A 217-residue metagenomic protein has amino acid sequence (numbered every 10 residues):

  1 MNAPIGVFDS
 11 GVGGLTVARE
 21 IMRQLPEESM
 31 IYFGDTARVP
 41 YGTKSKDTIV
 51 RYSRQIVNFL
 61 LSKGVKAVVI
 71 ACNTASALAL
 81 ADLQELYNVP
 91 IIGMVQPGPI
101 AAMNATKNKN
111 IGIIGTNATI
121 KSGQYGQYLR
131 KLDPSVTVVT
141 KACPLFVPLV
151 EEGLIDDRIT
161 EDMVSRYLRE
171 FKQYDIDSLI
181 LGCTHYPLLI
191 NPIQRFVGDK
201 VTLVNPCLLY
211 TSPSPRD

Functional and structural regions predicted by a protein language model:
N2-I56, T119-G153: N-terminal glycine-rich anion-binding loop in soluble enzyme alpha/beta folds
A3, N108-K109: Nucleotide donor/acceptor-binding cores
Y52-G64, R169-Y174: A short, N-terminal amphipathic alpha-helix
K66-A71, G112, D177-C183: Periplasmic-binding protein-like
V69, A75-K107, I114: Glycine/small-residue-rich loop that forms an oxyanion/phosphate-binding "nest" at active or ligand-binding sites
I92-Q96, D199-L209: Conserved phosphate-binding/catalytic loops in two-lobed NTP-binding clefts
T137-P192: Active-site rim beta-loop-alpha module in soluble metabolic enzymes
Y210-D217: Conserved small/polar residues in nucleotide/adenosyl-binding loops
